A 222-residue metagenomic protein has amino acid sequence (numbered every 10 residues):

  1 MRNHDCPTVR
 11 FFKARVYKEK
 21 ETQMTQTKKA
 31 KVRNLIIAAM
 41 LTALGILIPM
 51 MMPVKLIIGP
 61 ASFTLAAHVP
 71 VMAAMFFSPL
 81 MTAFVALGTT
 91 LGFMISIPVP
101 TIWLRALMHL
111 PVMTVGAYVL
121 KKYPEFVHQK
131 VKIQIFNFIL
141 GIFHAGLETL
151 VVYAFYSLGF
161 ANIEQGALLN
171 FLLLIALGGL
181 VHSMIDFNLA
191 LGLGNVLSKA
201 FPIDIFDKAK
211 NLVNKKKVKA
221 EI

Functional and structural regions predicted by a protein language model:
C6-I222: Loop-helix junctions at membrane interfaces
